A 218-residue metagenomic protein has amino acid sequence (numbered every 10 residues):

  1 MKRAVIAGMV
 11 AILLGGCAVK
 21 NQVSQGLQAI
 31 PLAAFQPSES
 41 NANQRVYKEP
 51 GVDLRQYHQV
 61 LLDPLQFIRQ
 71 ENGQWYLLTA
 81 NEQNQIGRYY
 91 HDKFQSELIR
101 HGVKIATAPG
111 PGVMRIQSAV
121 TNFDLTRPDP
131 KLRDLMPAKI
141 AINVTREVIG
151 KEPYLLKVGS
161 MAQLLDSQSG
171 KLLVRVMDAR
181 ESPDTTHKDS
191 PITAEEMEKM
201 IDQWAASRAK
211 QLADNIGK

Functional and structural regions predicted by a protein language model:
K2-A7: Sec-dependent signal peptide recognition, specifically the positively charged N-region followed immediately by
L13-G16: C-terminal motif of bacterial Sec signal peptides marking the signal peptidase cleavage site
A18-E49, G150-G159, Q163-K218: C-terminal/domain-edge helix-coil "capping" segments
L54-Y57, W75-I86, Y90, G150-L156 (+1 more regions): Extracytoplasmic/periplasmic, Sec-exported soluble proteins
R55-Q117: N-terminal segment of the mature soluble domain
R69-Q74, R127-D129, S182-T186: Short acidic/His/Gly/Ser-rich catalytic and metal-binding motifs that mark active-site loops of diverse hydrolases
Q83, G87, H91, Q95 (+6 more regions): Extracytoplasmic/secreted envelope proteins and their assembly/folding machinery, especially bacterial periplasmic
S96, H101-S169: Surface-exposed short loop/turn segments
